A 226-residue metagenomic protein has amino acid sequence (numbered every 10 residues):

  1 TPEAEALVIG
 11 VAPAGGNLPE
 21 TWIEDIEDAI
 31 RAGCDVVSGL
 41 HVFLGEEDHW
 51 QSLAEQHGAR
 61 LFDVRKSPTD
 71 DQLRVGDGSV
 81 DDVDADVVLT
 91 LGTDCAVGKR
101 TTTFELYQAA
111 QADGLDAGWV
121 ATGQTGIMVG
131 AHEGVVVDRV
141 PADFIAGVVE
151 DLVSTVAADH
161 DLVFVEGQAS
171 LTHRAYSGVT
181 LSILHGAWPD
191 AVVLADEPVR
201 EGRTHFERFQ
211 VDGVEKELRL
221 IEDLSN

Functional and structural regions predicted by a protein language model:
T1-D86, L91-G92: N-terminal Rossmann-like NAD(P) cofactor-binding subdomain of oxidoreductases, focused on the glycine-rich
P2-E5, A32, Q56-A59, V83-D86 (+5 more regions): Short coil/turn connectors at secondary-structure junctions
G10-A12, G39-H41, V64-K66, L91-D94 (+5 more regions): Fold-independent oxyanion-binding glycine-rich loops and adjacent beta-strand/coil segments at enzyme active sites
N17-P19, A96-F104, M128-V129, L171-Y176: Short glycine/serine/threonine-rich phosphate/pyrophosphate-binding segments that cradle anionic phosphate groups
W22-I26, Y107, T180-L181, L218: Generic hydrophobic/aromatic pocket-lining and core-packing "Φ" positions
V42-L44, D48-S52, D63-D71, G76-G78 (+3 more regions): Conserved catalytic-core segment of NTP-binding enzymes
R74-W119: Walker A (P-loop) phosphate-binding motif
Y107-D143: N-terminal phosphate/diphosphate-binding loop that engages ATP/GTP or pyrophosphate donors across diverse enzyme folds
